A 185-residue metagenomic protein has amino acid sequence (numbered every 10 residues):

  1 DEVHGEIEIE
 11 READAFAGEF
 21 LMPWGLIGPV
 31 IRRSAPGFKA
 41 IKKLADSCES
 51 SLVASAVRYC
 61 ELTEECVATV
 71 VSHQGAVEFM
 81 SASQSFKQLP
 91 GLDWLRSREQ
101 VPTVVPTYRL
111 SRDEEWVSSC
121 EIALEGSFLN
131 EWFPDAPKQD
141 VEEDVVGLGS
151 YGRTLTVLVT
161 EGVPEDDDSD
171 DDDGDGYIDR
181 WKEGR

Functional and structural regions predicted by a protein language model:
D1-R185: Active-site hotspot residues in diverse enzymes, especially metal/ion-binding acidic/histidine motifs
